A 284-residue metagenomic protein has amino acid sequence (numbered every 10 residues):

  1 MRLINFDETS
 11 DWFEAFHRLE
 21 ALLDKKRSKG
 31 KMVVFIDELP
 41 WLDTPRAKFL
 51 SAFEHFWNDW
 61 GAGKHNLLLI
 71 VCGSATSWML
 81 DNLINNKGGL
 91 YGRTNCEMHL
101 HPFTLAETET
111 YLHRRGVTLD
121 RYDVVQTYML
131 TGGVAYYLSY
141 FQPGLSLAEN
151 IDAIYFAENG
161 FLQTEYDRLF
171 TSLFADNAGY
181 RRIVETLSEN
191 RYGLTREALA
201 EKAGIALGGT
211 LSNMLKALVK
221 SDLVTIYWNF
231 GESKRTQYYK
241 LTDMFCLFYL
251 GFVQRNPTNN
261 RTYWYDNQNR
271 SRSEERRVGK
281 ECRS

Functional and structural regions predicted by a protein language model:
M1-N269: Phosphate-binding site recognition
E275-C282: Conserved small/polar residues in nucleotide/adenosyl-binding loops
